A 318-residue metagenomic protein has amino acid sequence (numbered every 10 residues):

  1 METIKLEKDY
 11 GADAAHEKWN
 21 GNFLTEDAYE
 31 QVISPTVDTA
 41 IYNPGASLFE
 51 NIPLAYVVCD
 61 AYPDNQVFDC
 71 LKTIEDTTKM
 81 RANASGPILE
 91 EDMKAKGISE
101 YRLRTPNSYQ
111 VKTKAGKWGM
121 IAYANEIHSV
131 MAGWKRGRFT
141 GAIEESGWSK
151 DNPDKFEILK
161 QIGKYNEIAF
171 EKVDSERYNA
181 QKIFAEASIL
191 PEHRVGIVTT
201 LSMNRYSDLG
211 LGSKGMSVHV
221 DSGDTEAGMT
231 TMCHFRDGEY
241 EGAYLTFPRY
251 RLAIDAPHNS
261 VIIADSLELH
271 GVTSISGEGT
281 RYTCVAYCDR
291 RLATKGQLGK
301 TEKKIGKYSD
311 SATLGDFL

Functional and structural regions predicted by a protein language model:
M1-T231, S276-Y282, C288-L318: Fe(II)/2-oxoglutarate oxygenase catalytic core
V57, G133, T246, I263-A264: A structural signal for short, well-ordered beta-strand segments and their strand-loop junctions that often border
Y206, H234-R236, P248-Y250, A264-L267 (+2 more regions): Structured beta-strand/turn binding interfaces of compact recognition modules in eukaryotic regulators
A227-F235, S260-I263: Contiguous, well-ordered alpha-helical segments that form the cores/surfaces of helical PPI scaffolds
F235-P257: A short beta-strand-loop-beta hairpin characteristic of the jelly-roll/cupin
E241, A253-I254, H270-V272, R291-T294: Flexible loop/turn segments at secondary-structure boundaries
I254-L269: Conserved metal-binding segment of the jelly-roll/cupin
N259, V272-T273, G277: Active-site/pore-lining binding-face segments in mid-to-C-terminal subdomains
